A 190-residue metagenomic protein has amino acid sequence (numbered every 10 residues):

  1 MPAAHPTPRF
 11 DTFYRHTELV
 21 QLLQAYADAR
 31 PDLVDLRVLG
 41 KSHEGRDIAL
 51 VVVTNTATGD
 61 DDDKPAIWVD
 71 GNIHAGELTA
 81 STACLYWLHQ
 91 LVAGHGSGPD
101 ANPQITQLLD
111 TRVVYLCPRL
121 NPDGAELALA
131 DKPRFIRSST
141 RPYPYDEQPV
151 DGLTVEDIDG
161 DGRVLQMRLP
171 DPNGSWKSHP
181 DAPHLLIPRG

Functional and structural regions predicted by a protein language model:
M1-G190: M14 metallocarboxypeptidase catalytic domain recognition
